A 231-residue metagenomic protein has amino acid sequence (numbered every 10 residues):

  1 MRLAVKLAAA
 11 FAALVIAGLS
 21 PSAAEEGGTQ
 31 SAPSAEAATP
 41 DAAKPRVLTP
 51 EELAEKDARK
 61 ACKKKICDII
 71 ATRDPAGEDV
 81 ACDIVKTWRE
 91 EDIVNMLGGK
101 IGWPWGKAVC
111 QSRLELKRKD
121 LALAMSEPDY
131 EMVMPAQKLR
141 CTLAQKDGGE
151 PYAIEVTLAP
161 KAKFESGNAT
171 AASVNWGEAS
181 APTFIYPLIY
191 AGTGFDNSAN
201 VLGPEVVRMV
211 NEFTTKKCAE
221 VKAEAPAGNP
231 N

Functional and structural regions predicted by a protein language model:
M1-L3: N-terminal secretory signal peptides that target proteins for export/translocation
K6-G18: Bacterial N-terminal signal peptides
A24-K56, K60, P226-N231: Compositionally biased, proline/threonine/alanine/serine-rich low-complexity intrinsically disordered stretches
E26-A35, P40, T183-V206: Glycine- and small hydrophobic-rich membrane-insertion segments that are intrinsically disordered in solution
D41-G192: Hydrophobic membrane/lipid-contacting segments
G192-N231: C-terminal partner/receptor-binding element of secreted or periplasmic proteins
